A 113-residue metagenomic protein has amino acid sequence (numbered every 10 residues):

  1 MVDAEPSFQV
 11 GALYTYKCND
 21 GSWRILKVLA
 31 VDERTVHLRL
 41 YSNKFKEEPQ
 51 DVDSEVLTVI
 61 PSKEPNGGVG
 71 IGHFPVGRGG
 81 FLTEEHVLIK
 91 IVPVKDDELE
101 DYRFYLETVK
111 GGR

Functional and structural regions predicted by a protein language model:
D3-C18: Short coil-to-beta transition motif at edge beta-strands of beta-rich domains
N19, V28, Y41: Surface loops and adjacent helix of pleckstrin homology
W23, T35-V36, E47: Eukaryotic short linear interaction motifs
W23-V31: Short beta-strand-centered aromatic/proline hotspots
R34-S42: Short, solvent-exposed secondary-structure boundary/capping segments
F45-R113: Intrinsically disordered, low-complexity, charged/polar segments
